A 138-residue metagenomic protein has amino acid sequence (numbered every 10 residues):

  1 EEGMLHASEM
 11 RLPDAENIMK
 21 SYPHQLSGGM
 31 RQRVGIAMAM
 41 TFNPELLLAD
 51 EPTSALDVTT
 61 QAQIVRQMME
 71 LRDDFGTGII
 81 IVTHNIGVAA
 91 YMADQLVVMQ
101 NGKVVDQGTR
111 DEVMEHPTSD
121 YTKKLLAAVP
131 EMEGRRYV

Functional and structural regions predicted by a protein language model:
Y22-L26, M30: Conserved ABC ATPase signature
T41-E45: A short, proline-enriched helix->beta-strand linker immediately N-terminal to the Walker B motif in ABC-type P-loop
A62-F75, G87: Helical segment within the ABC ATPase nucleotide-binding domain
T83-H84: H-loop/switch region of ABC-family ATPase nucleotide-binding domains
A89-Y91: A short, surface-exposed alpha-helical micro-motif characterized by mixed small hydrophobic and charged/polar residues
Q107-G108, H116: ABC ATPase "signature
